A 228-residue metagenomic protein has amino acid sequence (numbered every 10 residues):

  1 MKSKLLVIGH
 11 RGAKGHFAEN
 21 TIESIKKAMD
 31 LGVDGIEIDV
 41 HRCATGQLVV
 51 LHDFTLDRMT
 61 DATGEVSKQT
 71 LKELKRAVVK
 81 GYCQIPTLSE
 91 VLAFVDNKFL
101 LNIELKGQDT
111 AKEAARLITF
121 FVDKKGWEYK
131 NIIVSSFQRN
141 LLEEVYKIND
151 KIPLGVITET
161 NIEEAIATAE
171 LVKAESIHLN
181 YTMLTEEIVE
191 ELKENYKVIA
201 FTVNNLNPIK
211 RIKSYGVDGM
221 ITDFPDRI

Functional and structural regions predicted by a protein language model:
M1-I228: Phosphate-group recognition and catalysis centered on beta-loop-alpha active-site segments
